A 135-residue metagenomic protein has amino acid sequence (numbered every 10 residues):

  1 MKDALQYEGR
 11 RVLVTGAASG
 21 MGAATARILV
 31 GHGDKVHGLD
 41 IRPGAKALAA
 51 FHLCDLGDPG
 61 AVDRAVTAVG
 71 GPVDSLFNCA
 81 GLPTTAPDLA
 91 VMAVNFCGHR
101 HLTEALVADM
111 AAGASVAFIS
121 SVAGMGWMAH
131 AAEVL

Functional and structural regions predicted by a protein language model:
M1-L13: Flexible N-terminal pre-Rossmann segment of NAD(P)-dependent oxidoreductases
R11, A18-S19: Conserved glycine-rich cofactor-binding loop
G22-A23: N-terminal Rossmann-fold NAD(P) dinucleotide-binding loop
G31-K46: Conserved glycine-rich Rossmann-like NAD(P)H-binding loop of the short-chain dehydrogenase/reductase
K46-G60: Rossmann-fold cofactor-recognition segment
A65, F77, L102-L106, M110: Hydrophobic positions on the long internal alpha-helix of Rossmann-like NAD(P)-dependent oxidoreductase domains
L82-T85, L89, A112-L135: Catalytic loop of short-chain dehydrogenase/reductase
